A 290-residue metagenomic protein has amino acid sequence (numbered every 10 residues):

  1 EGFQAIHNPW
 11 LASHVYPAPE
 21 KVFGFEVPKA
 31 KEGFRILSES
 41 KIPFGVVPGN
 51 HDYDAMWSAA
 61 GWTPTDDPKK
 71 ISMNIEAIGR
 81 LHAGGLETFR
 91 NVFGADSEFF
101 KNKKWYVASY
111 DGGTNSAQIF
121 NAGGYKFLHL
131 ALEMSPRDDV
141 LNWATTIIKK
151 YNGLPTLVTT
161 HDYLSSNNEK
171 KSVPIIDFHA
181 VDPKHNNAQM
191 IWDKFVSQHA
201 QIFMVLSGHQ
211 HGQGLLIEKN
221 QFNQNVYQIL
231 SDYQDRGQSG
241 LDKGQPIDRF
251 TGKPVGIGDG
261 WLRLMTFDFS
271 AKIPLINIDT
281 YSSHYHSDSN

Functional and structural regions predicted by a protein language model:
E1, S40-G49, L132, L157-H161 (+3 more regions): Active-site neighborhood of phospho(di)ester-bond hydrolases with catalytic His/Asp-centered motifs
A5-N142, I217-F250, W261-T266: Extended active-site neighborhood of metal-dependent phosphoesterases/phosphodiesterases
I6, W10-F23, D138-N142, K149-F203: Active-site-proximal segments of metal-dependent phosphoesterases and phosphodiesterases across multiple
K41, F127, G153-P155, I202 (+1 more regions): A general structural motif
A95-F99, S109, V196, F203-L206 (+3 more regions): Aromatic- and carboxylate-lined catalytic core of secreted/periplasmic carbohydrate-active enzymes
S166-E169, Q213-L216, Q238-S239: Short acidic/glycine-rich loop or secondary-structure boundary segments that cap or lie
H199, F222-N223, G256-D259: A structural signal for short secondary-structure junctions
K253-N290: A short C-terminal boundary segment appended to hydrolase-like catalytic domains
